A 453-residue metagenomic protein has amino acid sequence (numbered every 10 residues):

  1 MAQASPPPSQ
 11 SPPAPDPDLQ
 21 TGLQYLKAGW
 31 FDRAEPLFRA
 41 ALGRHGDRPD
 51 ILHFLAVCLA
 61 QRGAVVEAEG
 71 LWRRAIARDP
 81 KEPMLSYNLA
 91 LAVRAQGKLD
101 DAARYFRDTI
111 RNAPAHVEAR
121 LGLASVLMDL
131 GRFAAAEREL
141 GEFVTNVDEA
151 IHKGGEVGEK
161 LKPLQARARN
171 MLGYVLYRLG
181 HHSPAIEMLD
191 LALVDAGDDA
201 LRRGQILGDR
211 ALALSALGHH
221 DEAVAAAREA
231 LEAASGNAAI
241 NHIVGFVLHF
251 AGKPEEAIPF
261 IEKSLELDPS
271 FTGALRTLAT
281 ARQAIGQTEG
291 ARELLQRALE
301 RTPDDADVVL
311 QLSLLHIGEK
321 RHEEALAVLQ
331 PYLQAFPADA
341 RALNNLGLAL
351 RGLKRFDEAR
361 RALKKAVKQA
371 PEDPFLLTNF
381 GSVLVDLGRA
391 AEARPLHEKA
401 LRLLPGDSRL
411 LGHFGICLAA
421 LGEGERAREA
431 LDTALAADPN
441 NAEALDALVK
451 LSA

Functional and structural regions predicted by a protein language model:
A14-G43, F54-Q61, Y174, R178 (+2 more regions): Alpha-helical segment of the N-proximal tetratricopeptide repeat
R44, R78, N112, N146 (+9 more regions): Structural marker of alpha-solenoid helical repeat scaffolds
